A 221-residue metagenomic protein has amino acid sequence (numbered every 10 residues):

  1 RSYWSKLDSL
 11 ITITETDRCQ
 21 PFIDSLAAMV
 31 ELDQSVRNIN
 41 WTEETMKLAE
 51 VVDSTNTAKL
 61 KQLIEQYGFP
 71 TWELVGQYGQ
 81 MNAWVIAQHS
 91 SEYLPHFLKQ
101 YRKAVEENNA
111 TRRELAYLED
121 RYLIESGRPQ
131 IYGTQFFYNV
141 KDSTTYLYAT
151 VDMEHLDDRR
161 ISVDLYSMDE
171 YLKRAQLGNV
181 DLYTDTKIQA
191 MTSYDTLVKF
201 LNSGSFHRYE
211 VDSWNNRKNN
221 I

Functional and structural regions predicted by a protein language model:
R1-Q80, W84-E92, L118-E119, L182-F200 (+2 more regions): Preference for long, solvent-exposed alpha-helical segments and helix-linker "stalks"
T45, A49-N179, T184-T186: Acidic/His-rich structured neighborhood in mature extracellular/periplasmic domains
P129-V140, V151, V163, Y194-L201 (+1 more regions): Compositional signal for N-terminal targeting/processing segments
